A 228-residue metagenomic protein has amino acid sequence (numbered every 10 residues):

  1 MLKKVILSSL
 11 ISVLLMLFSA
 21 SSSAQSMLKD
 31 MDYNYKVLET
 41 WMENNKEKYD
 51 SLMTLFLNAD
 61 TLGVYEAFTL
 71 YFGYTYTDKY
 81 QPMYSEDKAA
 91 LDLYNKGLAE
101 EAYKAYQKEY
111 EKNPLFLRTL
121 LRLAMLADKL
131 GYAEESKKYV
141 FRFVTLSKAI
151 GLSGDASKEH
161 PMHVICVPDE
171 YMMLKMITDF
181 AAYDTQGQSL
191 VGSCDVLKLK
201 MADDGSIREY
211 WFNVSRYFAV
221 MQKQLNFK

Functional and structural regions predicted by a protein language model:
M1-L28: Bacterial Sec-dependent N-terminal signal peptides
Q25-A99, H160-K228: N-terminal alpha-helical interaction modules that lie
D50, Y103-K104, L120-L121, E134-F141: Conserved positions within tetratricopeptide repeat
S85, R118-T119, L126: The tetratricopeptide repeat
Q107-E111, T145: Conserved structural position within tetratricopeptide repeats
L117-R118, T145-K158: Boundary/linker segments of alpha-helical solenoid repeat arrays
D128-G151: TPR/TPR-like (Sel1-like) alpha-helical repeat modules
